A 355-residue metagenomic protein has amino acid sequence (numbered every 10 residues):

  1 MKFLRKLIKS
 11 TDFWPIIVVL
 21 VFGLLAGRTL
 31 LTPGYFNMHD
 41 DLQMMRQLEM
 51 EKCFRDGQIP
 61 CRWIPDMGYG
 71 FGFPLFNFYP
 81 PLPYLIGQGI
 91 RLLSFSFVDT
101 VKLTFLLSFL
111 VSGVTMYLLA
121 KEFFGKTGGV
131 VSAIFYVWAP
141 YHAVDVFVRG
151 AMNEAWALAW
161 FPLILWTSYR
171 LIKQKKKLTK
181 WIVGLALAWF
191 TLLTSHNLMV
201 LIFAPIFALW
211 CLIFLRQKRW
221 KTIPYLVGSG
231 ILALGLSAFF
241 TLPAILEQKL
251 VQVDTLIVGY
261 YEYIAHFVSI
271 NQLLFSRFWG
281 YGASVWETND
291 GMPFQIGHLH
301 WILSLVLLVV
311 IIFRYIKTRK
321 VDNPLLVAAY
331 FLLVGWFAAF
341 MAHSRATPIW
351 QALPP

Functional and structural regions predicted by a protein language model:
M1-P355: Membrane-embedded transmembrane-helix bundle of lipid-linked glycan/lipid transferases
